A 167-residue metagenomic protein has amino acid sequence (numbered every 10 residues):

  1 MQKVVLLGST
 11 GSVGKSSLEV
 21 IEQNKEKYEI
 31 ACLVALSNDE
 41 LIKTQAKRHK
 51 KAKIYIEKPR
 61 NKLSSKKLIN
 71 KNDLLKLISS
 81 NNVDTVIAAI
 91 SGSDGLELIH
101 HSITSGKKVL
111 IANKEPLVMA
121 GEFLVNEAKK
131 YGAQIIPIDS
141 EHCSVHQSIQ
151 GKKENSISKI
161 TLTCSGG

Functional and structural regions predicted by a protein language model:
M1-H49: N-terminal Rossmann-like dinucleotide-binding module
T10, A46, V86, G106 (+1 more regions): Residue-level signal for inorganic ion chemistry
S16-K25, Q45, M119-A133, S148-G151: Active-site-proximal loop->helix
A31-L36, A52-K58, N113: Short internal beta-strands
I69-S102: Beta-loop-alpha module in the N-terminal Rossmann-like domain of NAD(P)-dependent dehydrogenases, especially those
I87-A89, I111, L162: Redox-cofactor binding/interface segments in oxidoreductases and associated redox assembly factors
S93-S105, K114-Q134: Rossmann-fold NAD(P)-binding glycine/threonine-rich loop
H142-G167: Conserved anion/nucleotide-ligand pocket segment
